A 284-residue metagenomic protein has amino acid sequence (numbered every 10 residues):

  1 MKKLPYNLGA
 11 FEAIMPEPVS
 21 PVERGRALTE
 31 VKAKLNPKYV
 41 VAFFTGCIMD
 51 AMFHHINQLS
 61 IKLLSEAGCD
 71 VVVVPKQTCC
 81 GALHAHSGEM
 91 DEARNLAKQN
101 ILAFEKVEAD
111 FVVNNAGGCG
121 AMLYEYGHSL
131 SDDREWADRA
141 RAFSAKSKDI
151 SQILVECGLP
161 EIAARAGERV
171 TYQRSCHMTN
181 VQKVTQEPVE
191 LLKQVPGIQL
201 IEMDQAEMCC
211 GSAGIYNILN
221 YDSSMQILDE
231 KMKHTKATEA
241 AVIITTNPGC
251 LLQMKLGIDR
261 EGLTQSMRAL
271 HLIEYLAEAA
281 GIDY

Functional and structural regions predicted by a protein language model:
M1-Y284: Iron-sulfur cluster-binding electron-transfer modules in prokaryotic oxidoreductases
